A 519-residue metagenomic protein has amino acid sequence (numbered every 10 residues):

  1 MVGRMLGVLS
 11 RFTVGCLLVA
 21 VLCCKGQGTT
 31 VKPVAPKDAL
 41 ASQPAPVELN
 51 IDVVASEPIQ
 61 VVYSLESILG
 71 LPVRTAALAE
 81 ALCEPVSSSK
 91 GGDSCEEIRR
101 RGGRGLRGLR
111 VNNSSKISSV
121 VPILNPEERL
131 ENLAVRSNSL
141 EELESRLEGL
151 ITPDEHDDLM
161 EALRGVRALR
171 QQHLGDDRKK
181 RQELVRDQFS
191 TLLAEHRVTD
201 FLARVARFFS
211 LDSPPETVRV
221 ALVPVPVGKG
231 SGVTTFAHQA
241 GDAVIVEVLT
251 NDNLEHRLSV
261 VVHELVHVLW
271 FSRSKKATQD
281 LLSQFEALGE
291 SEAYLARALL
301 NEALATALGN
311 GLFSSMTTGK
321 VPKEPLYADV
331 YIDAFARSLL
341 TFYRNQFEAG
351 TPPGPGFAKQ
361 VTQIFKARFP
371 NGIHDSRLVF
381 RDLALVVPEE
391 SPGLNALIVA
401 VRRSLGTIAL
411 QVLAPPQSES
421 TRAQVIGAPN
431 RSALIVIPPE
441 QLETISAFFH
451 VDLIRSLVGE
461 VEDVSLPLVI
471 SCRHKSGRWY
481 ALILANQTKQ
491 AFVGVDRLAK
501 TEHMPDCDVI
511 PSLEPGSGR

Functional and structural regions predicted by a protein language model:
L22-C23: C-terminal motif of bacterial Sec signal peptides marking the signal peptidase cleavage site
T30-N138, I332-A336, R381-E390, S404-I408: N-terminal mature-domain "stem" immediately C-terminal to a signal peptide or N-terminal signal-anchor/transmembrane
D177-A237, G406-I445, F449: Auxiliary, metal-adjacent structural segments of Zn-dependent hydrolase domains
A221-V225, K229-E255, K475-N486: Active-site scaffold of zinc-dependent metalloenzymes
H256-K275: Active-site recognition of the HExxH zinc-binding catalytic motif
S272-R297: Post-HEXXH active-site segment of zinc metalloproteases
G309, T318-P415, A423-V425, R431-I435: Pan-zinc metallopeptidase signature
R377-R519: Long, folded non-catalytic interaction modules
